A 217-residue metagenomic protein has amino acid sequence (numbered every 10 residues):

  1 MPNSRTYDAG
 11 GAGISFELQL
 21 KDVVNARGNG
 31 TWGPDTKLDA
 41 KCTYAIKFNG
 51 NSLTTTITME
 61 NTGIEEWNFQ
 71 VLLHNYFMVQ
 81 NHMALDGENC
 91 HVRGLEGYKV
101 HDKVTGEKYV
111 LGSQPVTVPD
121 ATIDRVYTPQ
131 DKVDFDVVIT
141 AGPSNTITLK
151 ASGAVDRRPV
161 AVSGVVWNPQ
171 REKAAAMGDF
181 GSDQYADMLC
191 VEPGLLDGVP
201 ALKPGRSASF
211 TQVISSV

Functional and structural regions predicted by a protein language model:
M1-G50: Extended, loop-rich substrate-binding clefts of extracytoplasmic carbohydrate-active enzymes
G11-G13, G87, S144, A186: Sequence-level motif detector for i,i+2 pairs with an aromatic at +2
F16, A40-Y44, T55, V71 (+3 more regions): Hydrophobic residues positioned within well-ordered beta-strands of beta-sheet architectures
K21, N25-G33, A121-V217: Beta-strand-rich recognition/accessory modules
D35-D39, F69-V71, L202-P204: Short glycine/proline-enriched turns and hinge-like loops at secondary-structure junctions
I57-G63, S216: Asparagine-centered strand-capping/turn motif at beta-strand->loop junctions
N61-E65, D197-V199: A generic structural motif
E66-N68, Y76-S163: Active-site/ligand-binding surface loops and adjacent short beta/alpha elements that line catalytic pockets across
